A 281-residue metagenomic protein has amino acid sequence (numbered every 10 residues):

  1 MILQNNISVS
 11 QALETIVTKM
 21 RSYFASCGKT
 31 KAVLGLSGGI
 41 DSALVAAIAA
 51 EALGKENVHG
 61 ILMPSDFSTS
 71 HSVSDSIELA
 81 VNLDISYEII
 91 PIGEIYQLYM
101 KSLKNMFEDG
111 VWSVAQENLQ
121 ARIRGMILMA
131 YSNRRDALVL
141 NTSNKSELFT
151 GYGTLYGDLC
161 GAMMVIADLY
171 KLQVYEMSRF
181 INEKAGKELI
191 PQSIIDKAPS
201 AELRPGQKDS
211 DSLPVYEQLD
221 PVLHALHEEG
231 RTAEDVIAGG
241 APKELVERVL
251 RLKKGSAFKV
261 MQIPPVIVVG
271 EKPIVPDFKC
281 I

Functional and structural regions predicted by a protein language model:
M1-S37, S42-I281: ATP/NTP-dependent adenylation/nucleotidyl-transfer catalytic domains that generate, transfer, or process NMP-activated
